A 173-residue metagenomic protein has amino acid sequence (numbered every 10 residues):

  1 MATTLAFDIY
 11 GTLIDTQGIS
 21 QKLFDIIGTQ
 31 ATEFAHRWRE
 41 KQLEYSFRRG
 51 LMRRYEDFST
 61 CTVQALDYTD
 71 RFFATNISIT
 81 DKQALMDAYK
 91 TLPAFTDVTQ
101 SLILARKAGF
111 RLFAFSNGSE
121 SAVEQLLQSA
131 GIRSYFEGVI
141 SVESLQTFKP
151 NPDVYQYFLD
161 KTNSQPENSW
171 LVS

Functional and structural regions predicted by a protein language model:
M1-L43: Active-site neighborhood of HAD-like aspartate-dependent phosphohydrolases
I19, F34-A35, D81, I132-Y135: Hydrophobic side chains within well-formed alpha-helices
S20-Q21, A35, R39, S59-D67 (+1 more regions): An amphipathic alpha-helix signature
I27-A31, F72-I77, K107, G131-Y135 (+1 more regions): Short helix-capping segments at alpha-helix termini
T32, S46-Q83: A metal-dependent, Asp-based hydrolase signature
T80-P93, V98-Q128, F136-V142: Substrate-recognition element of Asp-dependent hydrolases with the DxDx(T/V) motif
F113, S119-W170: Substrate-recognition "cap/lid" segment bordering the active-site pocket of phosphatases
